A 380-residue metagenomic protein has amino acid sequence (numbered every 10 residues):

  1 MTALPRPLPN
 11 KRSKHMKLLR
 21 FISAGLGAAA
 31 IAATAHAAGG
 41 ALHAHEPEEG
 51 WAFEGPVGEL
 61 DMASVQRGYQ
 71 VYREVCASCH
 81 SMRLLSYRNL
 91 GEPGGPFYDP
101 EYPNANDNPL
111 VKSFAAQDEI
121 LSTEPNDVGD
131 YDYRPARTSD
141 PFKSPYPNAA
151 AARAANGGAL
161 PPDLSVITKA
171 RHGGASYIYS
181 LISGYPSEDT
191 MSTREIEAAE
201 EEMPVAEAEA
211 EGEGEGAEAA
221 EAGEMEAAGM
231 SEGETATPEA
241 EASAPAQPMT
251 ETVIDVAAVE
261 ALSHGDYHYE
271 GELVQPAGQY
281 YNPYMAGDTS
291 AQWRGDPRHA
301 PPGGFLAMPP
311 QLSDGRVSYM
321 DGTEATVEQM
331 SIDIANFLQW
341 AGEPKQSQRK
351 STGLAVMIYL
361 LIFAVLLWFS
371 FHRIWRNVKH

Functional and structural regions predicted by a protein language model:
T2-H15, G303: Short, Lys/Arg-enriched N-terminal segments with co-localized hydrophobic residues within the first ~10-30 amino acids
K11-L26: Bacterial N-terminal signal peptides that target proteins for export
A35-G40, A44, A222: Boundary at the C-terminal end of the N-terminal hydrophobic targeting segment
H43-Q70, S81-P100, G322-E324, G342-S351: Electrostatic cytochrome c docking/interface patches
Y72-R83, I334: The canonical Cys-X-X-Cys-His
D132-P302: Membrane-proximal low-complexity regions enriched in glycine and acidic/polar residues
L306, P310-W340: Extended, hydrophilic extramembrane loops/domains of integral membrane proteins
R349-L354, L361-H380: Juxtamembrane interface at the cytosolic side of transmembrane helices
